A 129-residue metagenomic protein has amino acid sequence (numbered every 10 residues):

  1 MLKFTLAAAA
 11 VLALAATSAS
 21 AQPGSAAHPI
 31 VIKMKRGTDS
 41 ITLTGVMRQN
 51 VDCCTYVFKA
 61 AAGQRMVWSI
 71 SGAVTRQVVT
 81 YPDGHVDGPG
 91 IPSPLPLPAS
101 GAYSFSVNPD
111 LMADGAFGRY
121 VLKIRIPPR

Functional and structural regions predicted by a protein language model:
M1-A8: Bacterial N-terminal signal peptides that target proteins for export
K3, A21-Q22: Extracytoplasmic entry segments of secretory-pathway proteins
T5, L43, P94-L95: Generic recognition of long tandem-repeat/solenoid scaffolds
A16-S18: N-terminal signal peptide c-region/cleavage motif recognized by signal peptidases
Q22-M34, Y56, D110-R129: C-terminal edge strands of extracellular/lumenal beta-sandwich accessory domains
I32-T44: N-terminal beta-hairpin/loop module of FHA
M47-L111: Acidic, Ser/Thr/Pro-rich low-complexity intrinsically disordered segments
